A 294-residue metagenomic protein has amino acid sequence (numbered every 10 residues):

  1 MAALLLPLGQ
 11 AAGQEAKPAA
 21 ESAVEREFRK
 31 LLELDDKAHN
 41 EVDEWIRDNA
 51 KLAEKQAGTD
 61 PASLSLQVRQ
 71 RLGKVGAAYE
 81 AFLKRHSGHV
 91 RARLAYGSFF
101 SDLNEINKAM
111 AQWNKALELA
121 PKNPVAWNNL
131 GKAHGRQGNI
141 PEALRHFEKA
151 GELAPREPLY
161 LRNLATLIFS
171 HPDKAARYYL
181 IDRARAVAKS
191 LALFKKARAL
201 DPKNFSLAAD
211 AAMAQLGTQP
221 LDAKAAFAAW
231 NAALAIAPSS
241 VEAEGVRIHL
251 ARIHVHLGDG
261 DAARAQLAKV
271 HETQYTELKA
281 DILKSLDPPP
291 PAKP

Functional and structural regions predicted by a protein language model:
Q10-E80, R85: N-terminal leader/linker segments that initiate helical-solenoid repeat arrays
V68-A77, D102-K115, R136-K149, D173-K196 (+2 more regions): Structural signature of tandem alpha-helical TPR/SEL1-like repeats, specifically the intra-repeat loop/turn
A77, A184, A188, V241-P294: Terminal, low-structured helical/coil segments at or just beyond the last alpha-helical repeat
L83-K84, K115-L119, E148-E152, A192-A199 (+2 more regions): Conserved structural position within tetratricopeptide repeats
S87, P121, P155, P202 (+2 more regions): Short coil turns that delineate tetratricopeptide repeat
A92, A126, Y160, L207 (+2 more regions): TPR alpha-solenoid repeat register
